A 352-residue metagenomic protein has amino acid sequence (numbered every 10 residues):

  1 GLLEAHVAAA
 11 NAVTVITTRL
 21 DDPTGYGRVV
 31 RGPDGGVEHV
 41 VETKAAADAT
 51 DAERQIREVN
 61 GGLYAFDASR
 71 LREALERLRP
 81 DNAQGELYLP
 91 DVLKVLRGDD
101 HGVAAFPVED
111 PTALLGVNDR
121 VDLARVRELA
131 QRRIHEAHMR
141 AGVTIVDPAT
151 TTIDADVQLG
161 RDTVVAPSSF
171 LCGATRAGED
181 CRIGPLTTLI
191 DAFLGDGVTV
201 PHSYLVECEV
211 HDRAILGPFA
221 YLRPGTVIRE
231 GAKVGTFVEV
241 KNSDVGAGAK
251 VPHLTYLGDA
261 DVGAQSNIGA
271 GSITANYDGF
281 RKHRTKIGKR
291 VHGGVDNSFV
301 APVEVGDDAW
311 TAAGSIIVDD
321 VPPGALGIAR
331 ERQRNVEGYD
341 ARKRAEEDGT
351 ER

Functional and structural regions predicted by a protein language model:
G1-D34, G61, A65-R79: Conserved beta-loop-beta/alpha segment of the NTase-like Rossmann-fold superfamily that binds/positions NTPs
A8-V13, T24-Y26, D34-G36, N60-G61 (+5 more regions): Short coil/turn connectors at secondary-structure junctions
I16-T17, V40, F106, D320: Generic beta-sheet signal
V29-G32, A65-F66, V117-N118, D154 (+2 more regions): Short beta-strand-to-turn element immediately C-terminal to the catalytic PLP-Schiff-base lysine in fold type I
E38-R132, E136: Catalytic-core segments of class I nucleotidyltransferases/pyrophosphorylases that form NMP-activated intermediates
R127-D156, E346: Long, charged amphipathic helices and adjacent flexible linkers at domain junctions
T144-A329, Q333-R334: Structural signal for interior beta-strand "rungs" in well-ordered beta-sheet cores of soluble enzyme domains
R330, D340-E351: Long, low-charge, small-residue-enriched segments that form tightly packed helices used for assembly/packing
